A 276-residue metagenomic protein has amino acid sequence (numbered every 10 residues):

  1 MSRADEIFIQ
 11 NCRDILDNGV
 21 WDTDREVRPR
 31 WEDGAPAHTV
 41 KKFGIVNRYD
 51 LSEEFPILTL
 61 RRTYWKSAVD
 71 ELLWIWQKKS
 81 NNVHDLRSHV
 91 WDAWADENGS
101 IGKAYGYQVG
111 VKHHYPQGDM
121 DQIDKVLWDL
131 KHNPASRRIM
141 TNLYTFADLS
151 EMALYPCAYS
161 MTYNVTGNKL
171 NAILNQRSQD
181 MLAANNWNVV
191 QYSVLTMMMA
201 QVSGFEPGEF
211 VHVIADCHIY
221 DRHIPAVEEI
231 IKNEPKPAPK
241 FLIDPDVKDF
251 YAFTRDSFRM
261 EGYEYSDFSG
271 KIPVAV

Functional and structural regions predicted by a protein language model:
M1-V276: Terminal, non-catalytic protein-protein interaction segments that mediate quaternary/complex assembly
